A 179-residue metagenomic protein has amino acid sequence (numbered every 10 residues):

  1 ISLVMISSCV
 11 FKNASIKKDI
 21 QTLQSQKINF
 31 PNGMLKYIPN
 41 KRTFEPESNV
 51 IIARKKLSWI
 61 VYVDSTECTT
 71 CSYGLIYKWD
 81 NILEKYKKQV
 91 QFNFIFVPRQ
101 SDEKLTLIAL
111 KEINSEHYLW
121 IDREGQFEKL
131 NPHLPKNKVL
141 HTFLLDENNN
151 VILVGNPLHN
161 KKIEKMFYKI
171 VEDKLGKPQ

Functional and structural regions predicted by a protein language model:
M5-S8: C-terminal motif of bacterial Sec signal peptides marking the signal peptidase cleavage site
K12-A53: N-terminal "domain-start" segment that seeds a small globular fold
S48-W79: Short active-site neighborhood of thiol/selenol oxidoreductases, capturing the structured segment around
L57-I60, Q89-F96, H117-Y118: Hydrophobic beta-strand segments of well-ordered beta-sheets in folded domains
S65-T70, Q100-D102, P157-H159: Short acidic, S/G/P-rich loop/turn micro-motifs used as interaction or catalytic elements
S72-E112, F127-K129: Structural microenvironment flanking redox-active thiols in thiol-disulfide oxidoreductases
L107-V139: Short, internal strand/loop/helix patches that form the active-site neighborhood or redox-interaction surface
V139, L144-Q179: Thiol-/selenol-based redox modules, centered on thioredoxin-like and closely related oxidoreductase domains
